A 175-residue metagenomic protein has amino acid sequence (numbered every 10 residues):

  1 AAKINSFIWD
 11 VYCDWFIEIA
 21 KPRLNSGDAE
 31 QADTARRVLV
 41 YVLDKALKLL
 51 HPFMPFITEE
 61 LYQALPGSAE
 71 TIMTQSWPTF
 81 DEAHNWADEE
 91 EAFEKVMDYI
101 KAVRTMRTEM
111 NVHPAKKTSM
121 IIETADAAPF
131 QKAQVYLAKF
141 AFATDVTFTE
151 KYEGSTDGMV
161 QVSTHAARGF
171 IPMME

Functional and structural regions predicted by a protein language model:
A1-E175: Feature 926 captures the class I aminoacyl-tRNA synthetase adenylation module centered on the KMSKS loop
